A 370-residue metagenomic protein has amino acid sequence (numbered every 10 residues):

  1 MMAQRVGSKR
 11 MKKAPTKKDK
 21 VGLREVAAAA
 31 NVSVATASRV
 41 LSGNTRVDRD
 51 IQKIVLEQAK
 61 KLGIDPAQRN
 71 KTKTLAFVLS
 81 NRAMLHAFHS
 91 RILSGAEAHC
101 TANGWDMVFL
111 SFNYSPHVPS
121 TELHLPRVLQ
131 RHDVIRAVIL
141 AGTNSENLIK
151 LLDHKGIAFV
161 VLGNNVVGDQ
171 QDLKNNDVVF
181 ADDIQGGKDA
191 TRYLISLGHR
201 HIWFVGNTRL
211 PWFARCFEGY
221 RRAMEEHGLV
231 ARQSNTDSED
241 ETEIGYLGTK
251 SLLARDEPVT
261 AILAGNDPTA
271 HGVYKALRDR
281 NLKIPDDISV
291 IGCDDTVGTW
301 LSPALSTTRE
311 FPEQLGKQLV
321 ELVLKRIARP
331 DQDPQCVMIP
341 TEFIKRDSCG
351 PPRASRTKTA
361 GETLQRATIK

Functional and structural regions predicted by a protein language model:
M1-K18, T74-R192, L252-A254, P258: Alpha-helical recognition/docking segments in bacterial nutrient-uptake and carbohydrate-utilization systems
M1-K71, Q365-K370: N-terminal helix-turn-helix DNA-binding module of bacterial transcription factors
V6, R232, G248-K370: Flexible loop/turn connectors
S33, D65, I135-R136, H199-I202 (+1 more regions): Short acidic/polar active-site loop segments enriched in Thr and Asp
S33, D65, T101-D106, A158 (+3 more regions): Residue-level detector of anion-binding/catalytic polar loops
Q58, G95-H99, L151, R215-H227 (+1 more regions): Alpha-helical structural signal in soluble globular domains
S80-R91, F109-T121, V178-D189, F204-K250 (+5 more regions): Hinge/beta->alpha junction and helix N-cap segments in small-molecule ligand-binding domains
